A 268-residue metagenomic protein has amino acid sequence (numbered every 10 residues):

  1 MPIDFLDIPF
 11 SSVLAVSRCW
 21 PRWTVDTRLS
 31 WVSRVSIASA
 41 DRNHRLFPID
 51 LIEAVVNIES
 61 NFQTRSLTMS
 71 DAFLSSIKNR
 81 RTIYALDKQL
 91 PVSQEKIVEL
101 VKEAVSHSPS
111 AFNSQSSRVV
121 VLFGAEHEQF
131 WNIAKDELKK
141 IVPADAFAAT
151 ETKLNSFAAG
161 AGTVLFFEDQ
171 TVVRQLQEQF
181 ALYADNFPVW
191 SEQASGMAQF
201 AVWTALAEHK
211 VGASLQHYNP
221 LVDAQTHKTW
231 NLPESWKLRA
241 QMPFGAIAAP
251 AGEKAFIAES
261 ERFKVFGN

Functional and structural regions predicted by a protein language model:
S11-S12, S17-T24, R28-R45, S60: Low-acidity, Ser/Thr- and Arg-rich intrinsically disordered low-complexity segments
L51, V56-N61, R65: Short, positively charged and aromatic/hydrophobic N-terminal segments
F62-G162, F266-N268: N-terminal amphipathic, basic helical "cap/leader" segment at the start of enzyme domains
A72-Y84, L238-N268: C-terminal helix-cap and adjacent tail motif
A104-V105, Q170, F180-K228: Small-aliphatic-rich amphipathic alpha-helix that forms the alpha element of a beta-alpha
G160-T171: Active-site-adjacent structural patch at catalytic or cofactor/ligand-binding sites
H227-E234, A251-A255: Short proline/glycine-enriched turn/loop segments at secondary-structure junctions
